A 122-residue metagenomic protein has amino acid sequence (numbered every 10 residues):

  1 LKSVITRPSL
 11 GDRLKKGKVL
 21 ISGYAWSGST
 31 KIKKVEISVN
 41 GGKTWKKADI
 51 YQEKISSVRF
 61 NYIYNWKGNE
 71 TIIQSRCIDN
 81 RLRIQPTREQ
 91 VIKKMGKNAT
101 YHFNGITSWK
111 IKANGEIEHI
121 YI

Functional and structural regions predicted by a protein language model:
K2-I122: Long, low-complexity serine/threonine/glycine- and acidic-rich segments characteristic of extracellular
